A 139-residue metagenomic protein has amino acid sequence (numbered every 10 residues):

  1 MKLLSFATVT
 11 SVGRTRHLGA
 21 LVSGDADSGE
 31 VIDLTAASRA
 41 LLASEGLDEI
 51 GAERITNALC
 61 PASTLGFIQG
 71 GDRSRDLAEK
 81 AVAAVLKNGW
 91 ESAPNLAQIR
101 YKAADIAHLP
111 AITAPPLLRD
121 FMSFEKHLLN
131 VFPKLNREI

Functional and structural regions predicted by a protein language model:
M1-I139: N-terminal non-catalytic cap/leader segment that marks the start of a structured domain
